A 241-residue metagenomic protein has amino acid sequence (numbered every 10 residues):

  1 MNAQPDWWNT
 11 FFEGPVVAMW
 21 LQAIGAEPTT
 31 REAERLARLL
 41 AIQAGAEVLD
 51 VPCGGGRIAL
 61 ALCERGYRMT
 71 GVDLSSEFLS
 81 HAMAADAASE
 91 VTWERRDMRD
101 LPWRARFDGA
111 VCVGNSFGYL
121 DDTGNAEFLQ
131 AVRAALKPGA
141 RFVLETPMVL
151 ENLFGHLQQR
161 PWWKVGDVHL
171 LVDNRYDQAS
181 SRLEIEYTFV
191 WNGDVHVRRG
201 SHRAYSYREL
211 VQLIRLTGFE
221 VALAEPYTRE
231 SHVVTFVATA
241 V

Functional and structural regions predicted by a protein language model:
M1-Q43: Conserved class I S-adenosyl-L-methionine
G45-P52: Conserved class I S-adenosyl-L-methionine
R57-D100: Class I SAM-dependent methyltransferase SAM/SAH-binding core
R99-G109: A short acidic, Gly/Pro-enriched loop at the edge of an enzyme's catalytic core that lines a small-molecule cofactor
D108-T123: A short SAM/SAH-binding and catalytic strip from SAM-dependent methyltransferases
T123, V143-L213: SAM-dependent methyltransferase
A126-P138: A short glycine-rich, Lys/Arg-flanked "PGG" loop and its adjoining helix->strand segment in the class I
E209-V241: C-terminal lobe and adjacent flexible extensions of AdoMet/dcAdoMet transferase-like proteins
